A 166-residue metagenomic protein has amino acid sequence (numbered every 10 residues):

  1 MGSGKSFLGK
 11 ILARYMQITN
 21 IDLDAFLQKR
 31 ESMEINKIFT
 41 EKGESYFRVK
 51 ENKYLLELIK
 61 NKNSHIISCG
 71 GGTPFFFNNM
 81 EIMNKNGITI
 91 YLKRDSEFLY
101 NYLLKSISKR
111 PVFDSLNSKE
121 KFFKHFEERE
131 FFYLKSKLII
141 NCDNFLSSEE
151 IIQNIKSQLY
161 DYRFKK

Functional and structural regions predicted by a protein language model:
S3: ATP-binding Walker
S6: Walker A/P-loop
I11, Y15, E127-K166: NTP-dependent small-molecule kinase module
I21, I88-I90, L138-I140: Hydrophobic/aromatic beta-strand patches that form the interior of the parallel beta-sheet core in alpha/beta enzyme
D22-N84, K109-P111, K119, F123: ATP-dependent small-molecule kinase phosphotransfer cores that center on conserved nucleotide phosphate-binding segments
K62, N86-G87, S136-K137: Short, well-ordered alpha-helix to beta-strand connector turns
G70-T73, D95-E97, F145: Short glycine-rich anion-binding loops that position phosphate/pyrophosphate groups of nucleotides and phosphorylated
N86-E130: A glycine- and Lys/Arg-enriched "phosphate-lid" helix/loop adjacent to the NTP-binding pocket of small-molecule kinases
